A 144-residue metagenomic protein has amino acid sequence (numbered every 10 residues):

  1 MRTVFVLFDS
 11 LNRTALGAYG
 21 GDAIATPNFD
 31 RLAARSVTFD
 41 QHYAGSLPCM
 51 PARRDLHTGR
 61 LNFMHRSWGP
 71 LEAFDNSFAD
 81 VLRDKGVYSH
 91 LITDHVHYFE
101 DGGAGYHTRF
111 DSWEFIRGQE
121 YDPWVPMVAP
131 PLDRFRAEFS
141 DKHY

Functional and structural regions predicted by a protein language model:
M1-V37, S46, R83: Active-site-proximal N-terminal segment of extracellular/periplasmic enzymes that hydrolyze or transfer
L11, A34, T38, P51-A52 (+2 more regions): Residue-level signal for pocket-adjacent positions within structured domains
R13, T38, N62-R66: Short helix-loop boundary/capping segments at the starts of domains
G21-I24, C49, F63, Y98: Short, electropositive, low-hydrophobicity segments enriched in small/polar residues
D22-A25, A44, G69-N76: A short beta-strand-to-alpha-helix junction
V37-A44, Y88-D94: Conserved S-adenosyl-L-methionine
H42-D55: Short, surface-exposed acidic-centric catalytic microdomains
R53-Y144: Catalytic-site neighborhoods of secreted/periplasmic enzymes that process anionic sulfate/phosphate groups
